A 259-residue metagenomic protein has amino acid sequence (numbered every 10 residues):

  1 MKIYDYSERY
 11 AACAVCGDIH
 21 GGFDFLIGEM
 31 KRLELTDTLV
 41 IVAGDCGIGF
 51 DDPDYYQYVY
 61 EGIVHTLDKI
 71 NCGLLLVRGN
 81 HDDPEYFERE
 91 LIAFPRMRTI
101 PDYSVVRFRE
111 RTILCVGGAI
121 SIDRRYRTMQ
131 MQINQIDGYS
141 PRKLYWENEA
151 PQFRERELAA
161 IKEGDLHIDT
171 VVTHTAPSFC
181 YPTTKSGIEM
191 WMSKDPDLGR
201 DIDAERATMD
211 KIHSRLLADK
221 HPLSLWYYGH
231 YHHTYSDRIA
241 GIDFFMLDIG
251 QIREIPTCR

Functional and structural regions predicted by a protein language model:
K2-A14, V105-C115, H167-T170, R238-F244 (+1 more regions): Beta-strand-turn-beta hairpins that frame and shape the catalytic cleft of phosphate-ester-processing enzymes
E8-Y10, L35-D37, N71, E110 (+3 more regions): A general structural motif
V15-G17, V40-D45, G73-H81, T99-P101 (+4 more regions): Active-site neighborhood of phospho(di)ester-bond hydrolases with catalytic His/Asp-centered motifs
C16, G22-R109, W191-M192, I202: Core catalytic region of metal-dependent phosphoesterases/phosphodiesterases, especially metallo-beta-lactamase-like
F23, G49-D51, P84-F87, V106-F108 (+4 more regions): Short catalytic/ligand-binding loop motif for oxyanion handling, primarily in non-cytosolic enzymes, centered on
I48, Y56-H65, N71, V171-Y227: Cap/insert and terminal regions of metallo-dependent hydrolase folds
R107-R109, K211-D219, Y231-R259: Binuclear metal-dependent phosphoesterase catalytic core
R111-A207: Active-site-proximal loop/helix segment associated with metal-binding centers of metalloenzymes
